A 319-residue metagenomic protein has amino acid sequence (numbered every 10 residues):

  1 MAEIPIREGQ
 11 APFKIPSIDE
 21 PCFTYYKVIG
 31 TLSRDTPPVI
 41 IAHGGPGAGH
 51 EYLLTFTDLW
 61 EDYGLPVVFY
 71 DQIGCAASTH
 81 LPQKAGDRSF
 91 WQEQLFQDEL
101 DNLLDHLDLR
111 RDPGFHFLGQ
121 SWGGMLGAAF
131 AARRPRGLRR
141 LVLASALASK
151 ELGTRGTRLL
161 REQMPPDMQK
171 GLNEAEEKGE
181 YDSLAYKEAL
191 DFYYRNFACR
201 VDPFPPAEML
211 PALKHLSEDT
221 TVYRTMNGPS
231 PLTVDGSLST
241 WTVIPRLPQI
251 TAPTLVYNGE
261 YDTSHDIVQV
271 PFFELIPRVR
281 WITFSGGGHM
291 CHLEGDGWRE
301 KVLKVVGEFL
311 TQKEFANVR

Functional and structural regions predicted by a protein language model:
A2-F23: N-terminal cap/lid segment of alpha/beta-hydrolase-fold proteins
I18-S89: Conserved HGGG/HGGXW glycine-rich cap/lid loop of the alpha/beta-hydrolase fold
I41-G45, S121, G259: Glycine-rich His-Gly loop
Q72-W122: Active-site loop/oxyanion-hole signature of alpha/beta-hydrolase fold enzymes
D112-G156: Conserved hydrolase catalytic core segment
R161-A252: Alpha/beta-hydrolase
I244-G287: Conserved loop-alpha-helix segment in the C-terminal half of the alpha/beta-hydrolase fold that carries the catalytic
G287-K301: Catalytic histidine-centered segment of alpha/beta-hydrolase-like enzymes
